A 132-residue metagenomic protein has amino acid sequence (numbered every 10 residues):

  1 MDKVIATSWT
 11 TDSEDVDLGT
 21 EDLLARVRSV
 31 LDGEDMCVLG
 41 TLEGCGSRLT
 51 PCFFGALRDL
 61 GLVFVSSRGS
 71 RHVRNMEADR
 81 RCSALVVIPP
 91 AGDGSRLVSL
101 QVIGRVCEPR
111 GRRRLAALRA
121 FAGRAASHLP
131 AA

Functional and structural regions predicted by a protein language model:
M1-E21, R96-A132: Charged, gly/pro-rich active-site loop segments
V4, V27-R28, C45-L49: N-proximal short alpha-helices
T11, V16-C37: Short, basic/aromatic recognition patches
L23-R26, H72, A117: Hydrophobic alpha-helical segments typical of transmembrane helices and their membrane-interface/capping positions
E34-R68, R74, S83-I88, L97-Q101: Short beta-strand segments
S66-S70, S83-P89, L118-A132: Short acidic (Asp/Glu) patches
E77-A78: Short active-site loop/helix that positions an aromatic residue
